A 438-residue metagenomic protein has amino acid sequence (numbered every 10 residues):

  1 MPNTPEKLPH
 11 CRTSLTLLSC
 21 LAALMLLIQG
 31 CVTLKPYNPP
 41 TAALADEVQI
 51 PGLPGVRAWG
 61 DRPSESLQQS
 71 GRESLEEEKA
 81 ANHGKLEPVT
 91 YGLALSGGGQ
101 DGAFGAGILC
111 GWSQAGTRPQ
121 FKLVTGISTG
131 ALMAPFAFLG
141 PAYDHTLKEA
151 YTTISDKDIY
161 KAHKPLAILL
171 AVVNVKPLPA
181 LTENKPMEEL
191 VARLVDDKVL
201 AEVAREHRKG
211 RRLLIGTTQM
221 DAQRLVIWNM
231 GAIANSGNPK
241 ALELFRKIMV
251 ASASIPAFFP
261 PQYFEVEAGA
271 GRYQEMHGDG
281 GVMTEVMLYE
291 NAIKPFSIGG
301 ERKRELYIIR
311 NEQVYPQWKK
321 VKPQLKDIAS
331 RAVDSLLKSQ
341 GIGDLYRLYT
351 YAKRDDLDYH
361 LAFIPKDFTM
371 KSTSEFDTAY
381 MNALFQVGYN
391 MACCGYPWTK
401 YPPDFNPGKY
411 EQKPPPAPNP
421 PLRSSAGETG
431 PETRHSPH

Functional and structural regions predicted by a protein language model:
M1-T13: N-terminal secretory signal peptides that target proteins for export/translocation
H10-S14, G427-G430: Intrinsically disordered, low-complexity terminal tails and inter-domain linkers enriched for S/T/G/P/D/E
R12-A23: Sec-dependent N-terminal signal peptides
L24-M25, E428: Short stretches within intrinsically disordered, low-complexity N-terminal or propeptide regions
L27-G30: C-terminal motif of bacterial Sec signal peptides marking the signal peptidase cleavage site
V32-L123, F138-H438: Patatin-like phospholipase
T125-G130: Gly/Ala-rich beta-loop-alpha elbow adjacent to hydrolase catalytic centers
M133-F136: Hydrolases whose catalytic domains are alpha/beta-hydrolase-1, hotdog thioesterase, or metallo-beta-lactamase-like
